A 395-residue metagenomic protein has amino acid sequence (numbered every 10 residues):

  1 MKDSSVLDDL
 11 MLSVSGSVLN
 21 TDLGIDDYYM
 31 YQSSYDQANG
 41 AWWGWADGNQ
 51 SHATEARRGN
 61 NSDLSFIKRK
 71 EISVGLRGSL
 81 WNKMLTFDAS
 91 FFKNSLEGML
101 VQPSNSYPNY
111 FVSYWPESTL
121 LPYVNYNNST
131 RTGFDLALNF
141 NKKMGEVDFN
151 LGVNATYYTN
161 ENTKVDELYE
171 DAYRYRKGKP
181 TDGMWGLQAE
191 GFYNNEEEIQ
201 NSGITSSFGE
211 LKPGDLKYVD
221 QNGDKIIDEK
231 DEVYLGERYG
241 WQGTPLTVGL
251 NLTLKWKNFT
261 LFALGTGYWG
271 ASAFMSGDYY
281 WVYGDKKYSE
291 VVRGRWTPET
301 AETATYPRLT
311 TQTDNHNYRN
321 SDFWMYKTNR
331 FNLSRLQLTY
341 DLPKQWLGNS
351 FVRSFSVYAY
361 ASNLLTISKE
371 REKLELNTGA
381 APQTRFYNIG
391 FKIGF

Functional and structural regions predicted by a protein language model:
M1, V74-L80, A89, L136-F140 (+3 more regions): Residues on the lipid-exposed face of transmembrane beta-strands in outer-membrane beta-barrel proteins
K2-D3, K83-F87, G145-V147, N258-F262 (+1 more regions): Repeated loop/turn-to-beta-strand initiation elements of outer-membrane beta-barrel proteins
S4-I67, T86, S90-S129, E170-D171: Solvent-exposed loop/turn elements at secondary-structure boundaries
S5, L23-S33, N127, N141-Q242: Conserved small-residue
G16-D22, F91-E97, F140-K142, A155-E161 (+6 more regions): Transmembrane beta-strands of outer-membrane beta-barrel pores
G40-T86, E117-M144, P180-G186, F192 (+1 more regions): Outer-membrane beta-barrel signature, preferentially recognizing the C-terminal barrel domain of Gram-negative
Y114-R131, Y173-I199, R295, T300-Y306 (+2 more regions): C-terminal beta-signal and terminal closure region of outer-membrane beta-barrel proteins
Y268-V357, A361: Extracytoplasmic gating/loop element in the C-terminal half of outer-membrane beta-barrel translocons and assembly
